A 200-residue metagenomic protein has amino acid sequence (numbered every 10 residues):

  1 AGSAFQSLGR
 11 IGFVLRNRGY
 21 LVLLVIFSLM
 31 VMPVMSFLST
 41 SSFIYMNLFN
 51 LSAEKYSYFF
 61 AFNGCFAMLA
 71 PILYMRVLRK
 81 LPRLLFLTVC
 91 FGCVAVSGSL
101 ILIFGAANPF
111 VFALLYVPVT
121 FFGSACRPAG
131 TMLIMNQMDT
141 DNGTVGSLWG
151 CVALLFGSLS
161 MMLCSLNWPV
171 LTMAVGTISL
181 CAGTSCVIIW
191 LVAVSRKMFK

Functional and structural regions predicted by a protein language model:
A1-L24: Juxtamembrane intracellular "pre-TM" segments in multi-pass secondary transporters
R16-S36, V117-P118: Pair of pore-lining "gating" transmembrane helices in MFS-fold secondary transporters
S39-E54: Short amphipathic helix-loop junctions that connect adjacent transmembrane helices in Major Facilitator Superfamily/SLC
A53-A61, G146-S147: Small-residue hotspots at the loop-to-helix junctions and early N-terminal turns of transmembrane alpha-helices
A70-R83: Helix-to-loop junctions at the C-terminal end of transmembrane segments in multipass secondary transporters
L84-G130: C-terminal transmembrane helical hairpin of 12-TM major facilitator-type secondary transporters
F121, L133-V170, I178-S179: A late C-terminal transmembrane helix in Major Facilitator Superfamily
T177-K200: Multi-pass alpha-helical transporter architecture, strongest for 12-TM Major Facilitator/SLC carriers used
